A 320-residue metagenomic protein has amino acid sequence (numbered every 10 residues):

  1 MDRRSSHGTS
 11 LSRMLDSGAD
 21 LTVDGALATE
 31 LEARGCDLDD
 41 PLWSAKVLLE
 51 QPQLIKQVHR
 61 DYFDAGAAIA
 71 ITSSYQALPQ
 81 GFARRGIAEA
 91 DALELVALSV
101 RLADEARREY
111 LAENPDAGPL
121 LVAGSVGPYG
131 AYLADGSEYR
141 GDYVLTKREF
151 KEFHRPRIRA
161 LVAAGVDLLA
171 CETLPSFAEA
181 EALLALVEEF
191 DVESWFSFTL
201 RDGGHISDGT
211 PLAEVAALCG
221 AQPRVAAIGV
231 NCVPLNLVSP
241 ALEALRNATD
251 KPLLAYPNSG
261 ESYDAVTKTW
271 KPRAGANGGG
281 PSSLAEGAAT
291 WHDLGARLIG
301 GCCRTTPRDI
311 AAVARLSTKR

Functional and structural regions predicted by a protein language model:
M1-R320: Domain-level signal for soluble alpha/beta catalytic cores
